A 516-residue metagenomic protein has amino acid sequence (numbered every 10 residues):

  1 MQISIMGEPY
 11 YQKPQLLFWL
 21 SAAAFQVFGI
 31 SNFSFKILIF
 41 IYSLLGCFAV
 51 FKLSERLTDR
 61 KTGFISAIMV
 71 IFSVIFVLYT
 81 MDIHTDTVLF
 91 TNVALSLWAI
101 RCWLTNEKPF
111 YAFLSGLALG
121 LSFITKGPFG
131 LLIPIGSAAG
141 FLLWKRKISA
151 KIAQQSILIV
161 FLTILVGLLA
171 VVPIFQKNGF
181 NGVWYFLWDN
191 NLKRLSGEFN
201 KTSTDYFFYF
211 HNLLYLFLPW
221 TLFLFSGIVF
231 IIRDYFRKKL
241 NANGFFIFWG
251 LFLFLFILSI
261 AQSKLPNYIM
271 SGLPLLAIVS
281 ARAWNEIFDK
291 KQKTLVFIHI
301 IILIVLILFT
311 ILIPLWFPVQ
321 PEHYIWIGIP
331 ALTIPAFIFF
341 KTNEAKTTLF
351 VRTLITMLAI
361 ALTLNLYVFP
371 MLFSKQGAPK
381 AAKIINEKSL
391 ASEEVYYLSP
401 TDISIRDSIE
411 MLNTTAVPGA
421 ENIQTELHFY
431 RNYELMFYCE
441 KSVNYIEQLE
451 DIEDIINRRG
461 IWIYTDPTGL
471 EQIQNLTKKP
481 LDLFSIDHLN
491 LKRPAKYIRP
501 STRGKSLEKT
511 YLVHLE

Functional and structural regions predicted by a protein language model:
Q15-W19, F28-L45: Loop-to-helix entry region of an early transmembrane alpha helix in multi-pass inner-membrane enzymes
I37-L57, L95: Transmembrane-helix motifs of polytopic, lipid-linked glycan transferases
I39, I75-L89: Short acidic/glycine- and proline-prone juxtamembrane loop motifs at membrane-interface regions of multi-pass membrane
V50-F72: Transmembrane-helix signature of polytopic, membrane-embedded enzymes that assemble or transfer cell-envelope glycans
R56, K61, S96-L114, W284-I287: Membrane-interface transmembrane helices that cradle and orient dolichyl/undecaprenyl
L78, L89-T105, L276-V279: Specific aromatic-rich, kink-prone transmembrane helix
F113, L117, F230-E516: Membrane-embedded architecture of ER/inner-membrane glycosylation machinery
L121, T125, G130-W284, L295-I300 (+1 more regions): Transmembrane-lumen/periplasm boundary regions of multi-pass, lipid-linked membrane glycan transferases
